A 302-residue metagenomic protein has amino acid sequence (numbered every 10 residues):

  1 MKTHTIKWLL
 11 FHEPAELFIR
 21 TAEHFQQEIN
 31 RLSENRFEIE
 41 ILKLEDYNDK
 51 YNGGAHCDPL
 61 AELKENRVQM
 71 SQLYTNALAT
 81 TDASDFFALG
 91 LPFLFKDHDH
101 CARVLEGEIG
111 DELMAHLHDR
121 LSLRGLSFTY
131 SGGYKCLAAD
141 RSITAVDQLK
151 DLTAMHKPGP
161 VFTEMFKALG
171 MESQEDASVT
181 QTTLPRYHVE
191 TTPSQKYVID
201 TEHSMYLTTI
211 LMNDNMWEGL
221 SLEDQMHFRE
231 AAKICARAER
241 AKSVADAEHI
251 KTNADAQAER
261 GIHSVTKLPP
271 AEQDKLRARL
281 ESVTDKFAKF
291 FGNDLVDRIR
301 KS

Functional and structural regions predicted by a protein language model:
M1-D99, D119, L123-S302: N-terminal secretory/targeting leader peptides
K96-R120: Short, solvent-exposed loop/beta-turn-alpha elements that line the ligand-binding surface or hinge of extracytoplasmic
